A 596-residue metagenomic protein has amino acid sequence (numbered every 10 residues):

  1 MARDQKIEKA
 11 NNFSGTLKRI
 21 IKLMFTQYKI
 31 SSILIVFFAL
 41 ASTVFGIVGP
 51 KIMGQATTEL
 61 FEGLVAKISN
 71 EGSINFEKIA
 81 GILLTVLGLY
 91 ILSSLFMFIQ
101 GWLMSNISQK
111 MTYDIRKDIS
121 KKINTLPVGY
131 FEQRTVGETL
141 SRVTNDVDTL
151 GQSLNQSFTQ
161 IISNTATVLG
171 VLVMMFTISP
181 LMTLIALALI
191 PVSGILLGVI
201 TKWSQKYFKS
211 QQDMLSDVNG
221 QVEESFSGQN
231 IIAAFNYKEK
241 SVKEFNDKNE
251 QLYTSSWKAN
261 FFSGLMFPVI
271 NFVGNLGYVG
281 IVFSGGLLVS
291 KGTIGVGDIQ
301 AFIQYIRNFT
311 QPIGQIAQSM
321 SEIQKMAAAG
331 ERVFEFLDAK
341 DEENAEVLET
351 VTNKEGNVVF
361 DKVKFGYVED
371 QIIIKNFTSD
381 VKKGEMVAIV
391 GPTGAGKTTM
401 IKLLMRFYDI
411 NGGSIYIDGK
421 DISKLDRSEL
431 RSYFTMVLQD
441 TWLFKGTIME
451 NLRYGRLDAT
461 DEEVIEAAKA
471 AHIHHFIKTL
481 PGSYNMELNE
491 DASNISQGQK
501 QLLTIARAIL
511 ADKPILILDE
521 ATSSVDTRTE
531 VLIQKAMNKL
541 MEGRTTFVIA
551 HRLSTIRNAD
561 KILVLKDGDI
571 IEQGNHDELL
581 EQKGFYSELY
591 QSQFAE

Functional and structural regions predicted by a protein language model:
M1-G46, F61-I82, I99-M104, S108 (+7 more regions): Membrane-integrated ABC transporters
A2-K9, Q109, K117-S141, N145-V147 (+6 more regions): Short intracellular "coupling" helices and adjacent cytoplasmic loop segments at the cytosolic face of multi-pass
K22, T26-K29, V128-G129, V147-L154 (+9 more regions): An intracellular "coupling" helix at the cytosolic face of ABC transporter transmembrane type-1 domains
Q27, S31-V44, L89, Q156-S210 (+2 more regions): Transmembrane helices of ABC transporter permease
I30-Q55, V86, G101-S105, G151-A166 (+3 more regions): Alpha-helical segments in transporter systems
G49, M53, Q100, M104 (+8 more regions): Hydrophobic/aromatic residues in alpha-helical transmembrane segments
M174-A188, K258-E331, F336-L337: Helix-loop-helix
A345, V351-E596: ABC-type nucleotide-binding domain
